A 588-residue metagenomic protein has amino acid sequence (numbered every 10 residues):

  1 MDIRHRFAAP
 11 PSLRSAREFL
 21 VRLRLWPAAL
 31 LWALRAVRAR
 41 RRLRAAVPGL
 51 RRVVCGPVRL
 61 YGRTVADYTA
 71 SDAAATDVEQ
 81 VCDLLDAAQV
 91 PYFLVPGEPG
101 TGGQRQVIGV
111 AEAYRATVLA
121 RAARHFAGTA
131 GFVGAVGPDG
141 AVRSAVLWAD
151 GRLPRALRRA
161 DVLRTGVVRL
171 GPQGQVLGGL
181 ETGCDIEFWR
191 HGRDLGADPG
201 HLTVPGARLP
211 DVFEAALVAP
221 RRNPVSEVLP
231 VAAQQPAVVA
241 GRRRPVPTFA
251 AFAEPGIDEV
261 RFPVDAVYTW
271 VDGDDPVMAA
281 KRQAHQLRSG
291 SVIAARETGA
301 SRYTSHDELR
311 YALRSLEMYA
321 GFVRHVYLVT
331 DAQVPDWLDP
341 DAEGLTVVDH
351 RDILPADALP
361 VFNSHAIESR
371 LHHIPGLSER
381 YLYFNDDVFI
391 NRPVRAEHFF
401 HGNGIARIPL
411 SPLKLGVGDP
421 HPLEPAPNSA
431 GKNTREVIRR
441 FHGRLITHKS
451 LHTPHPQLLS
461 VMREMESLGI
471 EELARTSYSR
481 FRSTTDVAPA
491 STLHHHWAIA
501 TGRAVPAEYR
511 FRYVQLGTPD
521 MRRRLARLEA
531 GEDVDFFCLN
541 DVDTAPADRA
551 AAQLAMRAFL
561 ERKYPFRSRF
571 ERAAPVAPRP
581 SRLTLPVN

Functional and structural regions predicted by a protein language model:
D2-L180: Noncatalytic N-terminal accessory/assembly modules of large enzymes
F126-R164, L170-Q173, A490-S491, H495-N588: Long, low-complexity C-terminal extensions of enzymes
R243-T269, R370-G376: Short amphipathic alpha-helices and their capping/turn segments at secondary-structure boundaries
P263, G273-R302: A solvent-exposed, charged loop/short amphipathic helix patch at secondary-structure junctions
T304, V334-E379: Active-site-proximal specificity loops/subdomain of glycosyltransferases
T304-E317: Short, well-formed alpha-helical segments that are part of the catalytic scaffolds of diverse glycosyltransferases
V334, D339, R370-L415: GT-A fold catalytic core of metal-dependent nucleotide-sugar glycosyltransferases, centered on the diacidic
F400, A406-T485: Long, charge-rich alpha-helical interaction segments
